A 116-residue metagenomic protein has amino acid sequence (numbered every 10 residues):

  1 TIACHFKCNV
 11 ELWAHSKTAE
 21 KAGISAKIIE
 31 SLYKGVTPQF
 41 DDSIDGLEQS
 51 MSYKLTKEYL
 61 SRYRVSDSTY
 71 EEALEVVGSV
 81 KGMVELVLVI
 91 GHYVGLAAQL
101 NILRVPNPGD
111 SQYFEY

Functional and structural regions predicted by a protein language model:
T1-Y116: Hydrophobic alpha-helical segments
